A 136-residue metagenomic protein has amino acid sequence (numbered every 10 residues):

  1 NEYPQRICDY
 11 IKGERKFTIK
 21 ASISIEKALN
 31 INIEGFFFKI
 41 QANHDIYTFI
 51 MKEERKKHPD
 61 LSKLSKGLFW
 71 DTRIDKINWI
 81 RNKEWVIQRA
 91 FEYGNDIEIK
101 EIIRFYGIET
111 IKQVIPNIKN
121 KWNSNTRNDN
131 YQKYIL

Functional and structural regions predicted by a protein language model:
N1-D9: Short alpha-helical DNA-recognition segment
R6, A21-S24, N82-V86, I97-E98 (+2 more regions): A general alpha-helix detector
Y10-G13, I40, V114: Residues in the recognition helix of alpha-helical DNA-binding motifs
E14-K20, I46-T48: Short, solvent-exposed alpha-helical "recognition" segments
K20-F36: DNA major-groove recognition helix of helix-turn-helix/homeodomain DNA-binding modules
E26-I31, I108-L136: Short, compact, well-ordered microdomains
I31-M51: Short C-terminal boundary/hinge segments that cap the last helix of small helical domains
I46-I103: Helix-turn-helix/homeodomain-like alpha-helical modules used for DNA recognition and transcription-factor dimerization
